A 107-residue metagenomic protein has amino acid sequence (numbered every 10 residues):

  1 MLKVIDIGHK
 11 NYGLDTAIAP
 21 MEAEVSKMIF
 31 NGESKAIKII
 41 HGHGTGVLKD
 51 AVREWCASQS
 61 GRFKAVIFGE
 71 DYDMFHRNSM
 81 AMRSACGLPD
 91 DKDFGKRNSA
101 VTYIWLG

Functional and structural regions predicted by a protein language model:
M1-G107: Long, charged, low-complexity intrinsically disordered regions
